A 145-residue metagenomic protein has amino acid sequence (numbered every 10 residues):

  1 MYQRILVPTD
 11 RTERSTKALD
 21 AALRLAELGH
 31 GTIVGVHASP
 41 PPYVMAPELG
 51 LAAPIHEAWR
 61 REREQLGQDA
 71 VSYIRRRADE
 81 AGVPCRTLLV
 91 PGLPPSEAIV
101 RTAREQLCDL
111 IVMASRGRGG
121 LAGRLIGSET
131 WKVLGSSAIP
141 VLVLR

Functional and structural regions predicted by a protein language model:
M1-P54, R77-R86: Small/aliphatic-rich secondary-structure junction motif
H37, A114-R116, R145: Short secondary-structure boundary segments
G50-P54, A103-Q106, E129-W131: Short, hinge-like loop/turn segments at secondary-structure boundaries
P54-D69: A short acidic, glycine-rich active-site loop that binds or catalyzes chemistry on phosphate/adenosine moieties
Y73-I111: Structural beta-alpha unit
L110-S136: Glycine-rich, Arg-bearing micro-motifs that act as flexible, cationic patches
I139-L144: Short, flexible loop segments at boundaries between secondary-structure elements
